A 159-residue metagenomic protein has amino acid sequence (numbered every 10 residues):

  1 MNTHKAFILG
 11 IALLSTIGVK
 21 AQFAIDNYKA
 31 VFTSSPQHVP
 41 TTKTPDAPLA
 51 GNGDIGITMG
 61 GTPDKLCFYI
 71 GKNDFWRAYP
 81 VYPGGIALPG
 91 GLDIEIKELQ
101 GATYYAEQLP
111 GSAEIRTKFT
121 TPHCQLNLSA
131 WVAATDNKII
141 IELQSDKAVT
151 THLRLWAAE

Functional and structural regions predicted by a protein language model:
M1-Q22: Bacterial Sec-dependent N-terminal signal peptides
Q22-E159: Beta-sandwich/jelly-roll carbohydrate-recognition scaffolds of carbohydrate-active enzymes
